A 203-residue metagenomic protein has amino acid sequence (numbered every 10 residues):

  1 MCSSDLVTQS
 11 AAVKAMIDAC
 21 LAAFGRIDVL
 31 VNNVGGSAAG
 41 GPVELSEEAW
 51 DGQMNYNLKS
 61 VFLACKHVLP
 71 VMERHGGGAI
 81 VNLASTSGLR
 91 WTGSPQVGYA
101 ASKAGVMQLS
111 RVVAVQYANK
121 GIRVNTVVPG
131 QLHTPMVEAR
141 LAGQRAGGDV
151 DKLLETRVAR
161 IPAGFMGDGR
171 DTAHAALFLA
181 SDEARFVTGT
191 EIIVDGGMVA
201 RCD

Functional and structural regions predicted by a protein language model:
M1-S3: Short, small-residue-biased leader/transition segments that mark boundaries at the very start of proteins
G41-M54, R157: Substrate-binding pocket helix/loop in short-chain dehydrogenase/reductase
C65, S102, S110: Active-site helix of classical SDR
P70, V115-Q116, R185: Alpha-helical segment proximal to the catalytic Tyr-Lys
S85: Residue(s) in the substrate-gating loop at a strand-loop-helix junction that position the organic substrate next
R90, A176-L177, T188-D203: Short C-terminal tail/terminal secondary-structure segment of NAD(P)H-dependent dehydrogenase/reductase domains
A118, R123, V187-G189: Short, small/polar-rich loop/turn modules that mediate ligand/substrate recognition or access, typified
